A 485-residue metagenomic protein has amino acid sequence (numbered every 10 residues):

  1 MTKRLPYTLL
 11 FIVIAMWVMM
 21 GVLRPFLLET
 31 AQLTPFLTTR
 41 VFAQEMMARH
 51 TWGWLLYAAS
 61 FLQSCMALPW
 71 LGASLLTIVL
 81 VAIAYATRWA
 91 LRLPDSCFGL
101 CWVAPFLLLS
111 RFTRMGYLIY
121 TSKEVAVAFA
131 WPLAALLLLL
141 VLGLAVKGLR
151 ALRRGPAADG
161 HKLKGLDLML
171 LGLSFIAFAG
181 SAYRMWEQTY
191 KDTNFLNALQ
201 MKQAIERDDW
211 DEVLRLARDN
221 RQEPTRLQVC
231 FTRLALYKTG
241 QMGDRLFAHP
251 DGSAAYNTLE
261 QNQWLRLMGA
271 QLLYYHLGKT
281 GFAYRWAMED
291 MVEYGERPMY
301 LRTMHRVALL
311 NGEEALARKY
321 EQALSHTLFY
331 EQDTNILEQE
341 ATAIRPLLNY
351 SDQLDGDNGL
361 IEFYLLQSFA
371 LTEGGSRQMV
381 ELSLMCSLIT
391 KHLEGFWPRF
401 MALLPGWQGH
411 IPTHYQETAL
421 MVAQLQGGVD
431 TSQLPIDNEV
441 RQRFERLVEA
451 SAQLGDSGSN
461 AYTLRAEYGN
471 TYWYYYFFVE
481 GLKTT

Functional and structural regions predicted by a protein language model:
M1-M16, L166-F175: Start-transfer (signal-anchor) and selected internal transmembrane alpha helices of multi-pass inner/ER membrane
M16-G21, W102-M115, A157, I176-R184: Aromatic-anchored segments of alpha-helical transmembrane domains
G21-L62, M66, W70-L71: Membrane-interface coil-to-helix junctions
L23-A31, S110-K123: Juxtamembrane "helix-exit" motif on the non-cytosolic side of transmembrane helices
T77-F98, L108-S110, L140-L144: Transmembrane-helix motifs of polytopic, lipid-linked glycan transferases
R114-K162: Membrane-embedded alpha-helical segments of integral membrane proteins
K162-Q188: Internal/C-terminal transmembrane anchor helices
E187-D355, T372, R377-L382, C386-T390: Soluble catalytic regions of membrane-associated enzymes that act on cell-envelope and secretory-pathway components
